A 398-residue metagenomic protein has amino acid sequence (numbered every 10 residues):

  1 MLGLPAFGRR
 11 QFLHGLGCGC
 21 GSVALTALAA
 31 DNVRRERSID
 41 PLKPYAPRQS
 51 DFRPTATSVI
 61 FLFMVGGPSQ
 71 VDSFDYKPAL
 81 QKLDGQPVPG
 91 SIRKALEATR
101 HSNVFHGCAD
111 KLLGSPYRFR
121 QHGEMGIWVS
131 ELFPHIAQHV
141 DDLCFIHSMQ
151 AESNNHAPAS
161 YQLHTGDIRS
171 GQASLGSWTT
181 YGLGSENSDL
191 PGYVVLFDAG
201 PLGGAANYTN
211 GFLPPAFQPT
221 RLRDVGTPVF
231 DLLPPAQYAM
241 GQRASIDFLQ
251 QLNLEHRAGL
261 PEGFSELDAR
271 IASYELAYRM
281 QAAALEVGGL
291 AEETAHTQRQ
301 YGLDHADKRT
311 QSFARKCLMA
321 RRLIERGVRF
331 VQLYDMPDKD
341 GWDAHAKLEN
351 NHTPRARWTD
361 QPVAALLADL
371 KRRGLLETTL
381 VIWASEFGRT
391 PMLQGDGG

Functional and structural regions predicted by a protein language model:
M1-G398: Ligand-binding pockets and gating/stacking loops
